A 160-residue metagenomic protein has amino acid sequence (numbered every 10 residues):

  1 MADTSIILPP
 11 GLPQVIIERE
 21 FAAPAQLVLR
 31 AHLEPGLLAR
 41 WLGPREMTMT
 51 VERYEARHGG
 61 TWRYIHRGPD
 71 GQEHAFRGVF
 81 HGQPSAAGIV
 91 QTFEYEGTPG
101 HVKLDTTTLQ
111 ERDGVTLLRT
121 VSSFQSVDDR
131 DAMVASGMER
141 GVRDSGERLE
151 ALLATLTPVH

Functional and structural regions predicted by a protein language model:
M1-T48: Hydrophobic ligand-binding cavity/cleft-lining segments
L12-E18, M49, T61, A75 (+3 more regions): Intrinsic-disorder/low-complexity, polar/charged segments enriched in Ser/Thr/Lys/Arg/Asp/Glu/Gln
I16-I17, G36-E73, H160: Short beta-edge strand/loop motif at the mouth of beta-sheet-based domains
R19, V51-Y54, F76-G82, F93 (+1 more regions): Hydrophobic/aromatic beta-strand elements that line small-molecule binding cavities or substrate pockets in beta-rich
A25-Q26, A56-R57, H81-A87, T108-L117: A short, structured loop/turn motif at beta-sheet edges
V28, L38, W62, F80 (+4 more regions): Hydrophobic pocket/interface hotspot
P69, E94-G100, V121-D128: Short, solvent-exposed aromatic-acidic interface loops
Q125-H160: A conserved amphipathic terminal alpha-helix motif
